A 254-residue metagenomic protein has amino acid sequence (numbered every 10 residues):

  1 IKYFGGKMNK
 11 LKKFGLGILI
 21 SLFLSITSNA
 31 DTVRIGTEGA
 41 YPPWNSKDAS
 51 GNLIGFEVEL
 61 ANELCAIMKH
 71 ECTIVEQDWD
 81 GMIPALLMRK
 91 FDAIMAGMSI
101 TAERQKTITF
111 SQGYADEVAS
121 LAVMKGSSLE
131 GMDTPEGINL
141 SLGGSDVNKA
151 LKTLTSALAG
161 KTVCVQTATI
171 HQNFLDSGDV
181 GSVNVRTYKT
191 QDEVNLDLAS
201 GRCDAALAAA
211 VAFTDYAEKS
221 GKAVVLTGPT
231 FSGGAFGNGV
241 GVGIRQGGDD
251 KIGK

Functional and structural regions predicted by a protein language model:
K7, I26-A30: Sec/Tat signal peptide C-region and signal peptidase I cleavage site
G17-S25: Bacterial N-terminal signal peptides
D31-M98, K106: Extracytoplasmic small-molecule ligand-binding "clamshell" domains of the periplasmic binding protein/Venus flytrap
G39, D116-S120, V211-G253: Periplasmic-binding protein-like
V58-E59, T73-P84, N148-A150, V185-S200 (+1 more regions): Short helix-initiation/N-cap motifs at beta->coil->alpha
E59-M68, K125-S145, K149, T162 (+2 more regions): Extended ligand-binding regions for polar small-molecule ligands
C65-E76, A157-G160, S177-T190, R202: A local structural motif
D80-P84, G97-T107, N173-G178, D192 (+1 more regions): A ligand-binding cleft/hinge motif common to bilobed small-molecule-binding domains
